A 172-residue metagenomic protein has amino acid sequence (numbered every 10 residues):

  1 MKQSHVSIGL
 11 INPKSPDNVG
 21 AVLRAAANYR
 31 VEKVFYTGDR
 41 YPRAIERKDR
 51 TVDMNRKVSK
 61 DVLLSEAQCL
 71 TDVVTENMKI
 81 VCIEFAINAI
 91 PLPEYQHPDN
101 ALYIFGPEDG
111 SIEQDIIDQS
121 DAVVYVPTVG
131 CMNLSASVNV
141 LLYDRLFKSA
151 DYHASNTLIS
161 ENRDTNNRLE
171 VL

Functional and structural regions predicted by a protein language model:
M1-E84, N139, L146-L172: RNA substrate-binding interface of SAM-dependent RNA methyltransferases
I11, T37-G38, V123-G130: Short beta->alpha connector loops at strand-helix junctions that form conserved, small/polar/Pro-enriched
P13, A86, G110, T128-C131: Short, surface-exposed acidic/glycine-rich loop or hinge patches that mediate macromolecular interfaces
D17-N18, I90, S111-I112, M132-N133: Residues that form or flank phosphate/diphosphate-binding pockets in enzymes that use nucleotide phosphates
D53, P93-P98, P127, S160: Generic, ordered loop/turn and secondary-structure boundary motif
A67-I112, I117-V123: Internal catalytic-core helix/loop-beta-alpha segment that presents or stabilizes conserved functional determinants
V126-L146: Short alpha-helices
